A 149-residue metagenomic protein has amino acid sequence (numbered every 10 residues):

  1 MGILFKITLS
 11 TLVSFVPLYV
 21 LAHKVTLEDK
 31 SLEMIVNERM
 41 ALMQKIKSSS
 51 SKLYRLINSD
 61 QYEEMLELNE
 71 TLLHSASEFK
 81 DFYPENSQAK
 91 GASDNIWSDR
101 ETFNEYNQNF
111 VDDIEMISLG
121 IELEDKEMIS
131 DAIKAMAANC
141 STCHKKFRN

Functional and structural regions predicted by a protein language model:
M1-T8: Bacterial N-terminal signal peptides that target proteins for export
V20-A22: Boundary at the C-terminal end of the N-terminal hydrophobic targeting segment
K24-A132: Extracytoplasmic c-type cytochrome modules immediately beyond a signal peptide or single-pass transmembrane anchor
M136-R148: The canonical Cys-X-X-Cys-His
